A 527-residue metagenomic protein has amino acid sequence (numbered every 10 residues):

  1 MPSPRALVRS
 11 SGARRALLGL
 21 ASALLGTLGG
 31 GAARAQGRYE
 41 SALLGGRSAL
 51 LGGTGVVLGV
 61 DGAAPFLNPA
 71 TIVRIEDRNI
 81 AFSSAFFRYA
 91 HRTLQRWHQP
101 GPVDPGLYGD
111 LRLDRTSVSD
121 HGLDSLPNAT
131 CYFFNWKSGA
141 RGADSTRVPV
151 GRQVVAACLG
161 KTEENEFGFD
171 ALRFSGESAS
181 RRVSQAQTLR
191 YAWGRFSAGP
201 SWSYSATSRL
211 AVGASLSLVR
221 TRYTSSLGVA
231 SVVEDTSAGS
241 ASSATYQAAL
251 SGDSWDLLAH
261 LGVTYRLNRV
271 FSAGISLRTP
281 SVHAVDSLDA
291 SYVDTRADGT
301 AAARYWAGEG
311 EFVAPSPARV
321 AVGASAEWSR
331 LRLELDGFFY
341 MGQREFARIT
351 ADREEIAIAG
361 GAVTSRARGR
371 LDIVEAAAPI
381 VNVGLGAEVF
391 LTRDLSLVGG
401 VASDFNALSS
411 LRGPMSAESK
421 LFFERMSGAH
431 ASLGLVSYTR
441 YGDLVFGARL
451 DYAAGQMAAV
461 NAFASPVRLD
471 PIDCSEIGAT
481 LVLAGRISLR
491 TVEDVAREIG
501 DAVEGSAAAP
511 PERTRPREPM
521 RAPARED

Functional and structural regions predicted by a protein language model:
M1-A13: N-terminal secretory signal peptides that target proteins for export/translocation
L18-T27: Bacterial N-terminal signal peptides
A32-K161, E424-S427: N-terminal, post-signal peptide beta-strand-biased segments of exported outer-membrane/organellar beta-barrel and other
Q36-L44, S48-A49, F133-D527: Outer-membrane beta-barrel porins/channels
